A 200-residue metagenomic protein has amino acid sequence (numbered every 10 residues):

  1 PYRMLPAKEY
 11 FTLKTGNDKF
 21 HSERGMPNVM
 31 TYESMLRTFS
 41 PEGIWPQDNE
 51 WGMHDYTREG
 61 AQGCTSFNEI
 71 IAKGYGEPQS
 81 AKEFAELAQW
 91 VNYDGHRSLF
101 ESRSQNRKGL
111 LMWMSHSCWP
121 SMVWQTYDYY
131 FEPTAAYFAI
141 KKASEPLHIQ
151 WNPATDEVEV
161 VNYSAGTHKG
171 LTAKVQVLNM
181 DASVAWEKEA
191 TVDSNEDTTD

Functional and structural regions predicted by a protein language model:
R3-K169: Substrate-binding clefts and catalytic carboxylate motifs of secreted carbohydrate-active enzymes
D156-D200: Beta-strand-rich binding/interaction modules
